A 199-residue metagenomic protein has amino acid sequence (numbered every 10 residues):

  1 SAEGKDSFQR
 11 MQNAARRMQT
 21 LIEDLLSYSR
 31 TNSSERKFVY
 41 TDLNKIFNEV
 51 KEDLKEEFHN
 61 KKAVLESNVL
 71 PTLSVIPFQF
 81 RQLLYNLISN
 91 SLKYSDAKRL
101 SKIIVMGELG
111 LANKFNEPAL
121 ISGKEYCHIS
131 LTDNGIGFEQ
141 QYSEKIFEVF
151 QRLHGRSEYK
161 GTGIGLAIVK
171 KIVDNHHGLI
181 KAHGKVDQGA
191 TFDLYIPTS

Functional and structural regions predicted by a protein language model:
M11, G165, V169: Short alpha-helical Gxxx[C/S/T] motif in the catalytic ATP-binding
N13-M18: Short alpha-helical segment of the dimerization/phosphotransfer core of two-component systems
K37-E52, I104-G107: A conserved beta-strand-to-alpha-helix junction within the catalytic ATP-binding
S91-S95: Short helix-loop "hinge" at the ATP-lid/N-box region of the Bergerat-fold HATPase_c
L100-N113, G123: Short beta-strand/loop element within the Bergerat-fold HATPase_c
E125-I129, F138-F150: Short conserved segment of the HATPase_c
V173-D174: Detector for a conserved hydrophobic position within an alpha-helical segment of the HATPase_c
H177-H183: Glycine-rich ATP-binding loops of the HATPase_c
